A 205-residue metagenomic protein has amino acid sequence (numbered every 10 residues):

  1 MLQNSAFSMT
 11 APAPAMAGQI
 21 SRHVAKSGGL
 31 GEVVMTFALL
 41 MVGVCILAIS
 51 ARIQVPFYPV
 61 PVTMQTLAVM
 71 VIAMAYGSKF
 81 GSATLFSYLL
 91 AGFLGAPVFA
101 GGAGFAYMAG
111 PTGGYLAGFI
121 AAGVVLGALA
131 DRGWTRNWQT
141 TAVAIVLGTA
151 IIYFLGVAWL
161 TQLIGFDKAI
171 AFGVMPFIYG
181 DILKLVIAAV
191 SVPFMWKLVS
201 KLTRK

Functional and structural regions predicted by a protein language model:
L2-S82: Hydrophobic transmembrane alpha-helices
S27, G31, M35, F57 (+9 more regions): Juxtamembrane/transmembrane-helix boundary motifs in multi-pass membrane proteins
G31-G43, Q65, A83-T84, G114 (+4 more regions): Alpha-helical transmembrane segments of integral membrane proteins
L39-S50, V69, A73, S87-G92 (+10 more regions): Alpha-helical transmembrane segments in multi-pass membrane proteins
I49, I53, A75, G102 (+3 more regions): Helix-loop junctions at the membrane-solvent interface of multi-pass transporters, primarily the C-terminal
A51-P61, L89-A122: Interfacial aromatic-anchored transmembrane helix boundaries in multi-pass membrane proteins
A75-K79, V125-G133, M195-V199: Structural signal for the C-terminal ends of transmembrane alpha-helices and the immediately following loop
W134-K205: Membrane-embedded alpha-helical hairpins and interfacial helices in multi-pass inner-membrane proteins
